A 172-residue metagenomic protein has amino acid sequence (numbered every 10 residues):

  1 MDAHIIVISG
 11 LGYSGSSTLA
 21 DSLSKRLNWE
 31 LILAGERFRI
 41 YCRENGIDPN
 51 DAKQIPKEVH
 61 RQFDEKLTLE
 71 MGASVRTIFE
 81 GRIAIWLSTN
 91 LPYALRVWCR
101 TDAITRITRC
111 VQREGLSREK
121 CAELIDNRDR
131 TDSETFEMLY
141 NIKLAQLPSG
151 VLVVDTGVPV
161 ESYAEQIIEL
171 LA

Functional and structural regions predicted by a protein language model:
D2-I6, V75: Pre-Walker A (Motif I) flank of P-loop NTPase domains
I8-L23: Glycine-rich phosphate-binding P-loop
E30-N90, A103-I104, G115-K120, R130: ATP-dependent small-molecule kinase phosphotransfer cores that center on conserved nucleotide phosphate-binding segments
Q62, W86, R118-Q166: Small-molecule kinase domains that catalyze NTP-dependent phosphoryl transfer to phosphate-bearing small molecules
P92-E114, L124-D126: Conserved phosphate-donor/acceptor-positioning beta-strand/loop module used by diverse small-molecule
Q166-A172: C-terminal alpha-helix
